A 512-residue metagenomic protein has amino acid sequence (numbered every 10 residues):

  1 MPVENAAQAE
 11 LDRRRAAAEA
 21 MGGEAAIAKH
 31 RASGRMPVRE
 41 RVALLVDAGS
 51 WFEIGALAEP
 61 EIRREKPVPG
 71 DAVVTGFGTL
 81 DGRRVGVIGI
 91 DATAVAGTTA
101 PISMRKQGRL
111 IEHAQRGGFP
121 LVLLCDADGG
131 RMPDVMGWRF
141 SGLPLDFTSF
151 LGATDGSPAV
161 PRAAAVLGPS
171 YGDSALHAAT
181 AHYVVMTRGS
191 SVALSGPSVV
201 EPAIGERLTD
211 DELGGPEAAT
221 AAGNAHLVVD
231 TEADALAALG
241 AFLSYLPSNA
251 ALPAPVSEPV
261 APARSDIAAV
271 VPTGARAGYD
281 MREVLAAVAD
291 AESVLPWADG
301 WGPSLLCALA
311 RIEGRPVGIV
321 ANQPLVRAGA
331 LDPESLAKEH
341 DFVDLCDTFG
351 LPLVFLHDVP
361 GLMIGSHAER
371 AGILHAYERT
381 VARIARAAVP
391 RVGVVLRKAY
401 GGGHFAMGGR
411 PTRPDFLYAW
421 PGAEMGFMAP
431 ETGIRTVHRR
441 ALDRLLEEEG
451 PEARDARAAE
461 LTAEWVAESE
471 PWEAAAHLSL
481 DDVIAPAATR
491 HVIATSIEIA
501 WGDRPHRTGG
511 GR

Functional and structural regions predicted by a protein language model:
M1-R512: Ligand-binding clefts of soluble mixed alpha/beta catalytic domains
